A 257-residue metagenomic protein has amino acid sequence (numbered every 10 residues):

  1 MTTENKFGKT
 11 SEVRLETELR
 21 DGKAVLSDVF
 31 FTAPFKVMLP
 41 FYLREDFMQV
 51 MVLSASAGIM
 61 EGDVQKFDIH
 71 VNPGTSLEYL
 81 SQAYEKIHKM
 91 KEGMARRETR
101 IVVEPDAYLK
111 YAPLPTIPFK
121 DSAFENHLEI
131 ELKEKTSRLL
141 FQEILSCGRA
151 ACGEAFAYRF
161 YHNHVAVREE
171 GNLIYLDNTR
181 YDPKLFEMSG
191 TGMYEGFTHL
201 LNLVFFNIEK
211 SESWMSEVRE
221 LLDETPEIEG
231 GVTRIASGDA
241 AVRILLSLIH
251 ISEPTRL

Functional and structural regions predicted by a protein language model:
T2-S216: Conserved beta-strand/loop scaffold segments within soluble protein domains that form the structured core and edges
M215-L222, R256: Short amphipathic alpha-helices in soluble, non-transmembrane regions that often serve as interface/regulatory elements
E227-I235: Flexible, glycine/charged-enriched surface loops at secondary-structure junctions
G238-R243: A generic structural motif
S247-L257: Residue-level detector of conserved catalytic or cofactor/ligand-binding positions in enzyme active sites
